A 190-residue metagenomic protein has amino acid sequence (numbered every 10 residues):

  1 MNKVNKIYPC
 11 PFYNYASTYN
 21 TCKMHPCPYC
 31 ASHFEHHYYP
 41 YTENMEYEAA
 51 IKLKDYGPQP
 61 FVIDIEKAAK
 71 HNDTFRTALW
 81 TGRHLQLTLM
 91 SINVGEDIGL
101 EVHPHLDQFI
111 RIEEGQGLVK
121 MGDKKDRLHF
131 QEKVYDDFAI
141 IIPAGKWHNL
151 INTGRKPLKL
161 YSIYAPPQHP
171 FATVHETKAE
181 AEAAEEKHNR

Functional and structural regions predicted by a protein language model:
M1-H84, E132, E176-R190: A short, N-terminal "cap"/entry segment at the start of jelly-roll beta-barrel domains of the cupin/DSBH fold
N72-T74, Q86-L106: Conserved short histidine dyad/triad with adjacent acidic residue
A78, L87-S91, F109, Q131 (+2 more regions): Conserved hydrophobic/aromatic beta-strand scaffold that supports enzyme active sites
I98-L100, V119-K120, Q131, I142 (+2 more regions): Short beta-strand His + acidic residue motifs that chelate non-heme Fe in jelly-roll/DSBH and cupin folds
H105-K124: Glycine- and acidic-residue-biased ligand/ion/polar-headgroup-sensing regions
K124-A144: Short acidic-glycine-tyrosine-enriched beta hairpin
I151-R190: Double-stranded beta-helix
